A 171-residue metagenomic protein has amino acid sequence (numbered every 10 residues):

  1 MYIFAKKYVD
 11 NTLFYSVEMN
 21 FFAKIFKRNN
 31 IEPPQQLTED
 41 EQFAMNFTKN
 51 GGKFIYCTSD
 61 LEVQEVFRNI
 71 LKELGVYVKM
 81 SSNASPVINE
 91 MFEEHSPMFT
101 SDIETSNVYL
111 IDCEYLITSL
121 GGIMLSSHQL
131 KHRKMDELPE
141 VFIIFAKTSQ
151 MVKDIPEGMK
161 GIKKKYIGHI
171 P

Functional and structural regions predicted by a protein language model:
F4-A5, T12-P171: The feature marks the mature, well-folded catalytic cores of soluble enzymes
